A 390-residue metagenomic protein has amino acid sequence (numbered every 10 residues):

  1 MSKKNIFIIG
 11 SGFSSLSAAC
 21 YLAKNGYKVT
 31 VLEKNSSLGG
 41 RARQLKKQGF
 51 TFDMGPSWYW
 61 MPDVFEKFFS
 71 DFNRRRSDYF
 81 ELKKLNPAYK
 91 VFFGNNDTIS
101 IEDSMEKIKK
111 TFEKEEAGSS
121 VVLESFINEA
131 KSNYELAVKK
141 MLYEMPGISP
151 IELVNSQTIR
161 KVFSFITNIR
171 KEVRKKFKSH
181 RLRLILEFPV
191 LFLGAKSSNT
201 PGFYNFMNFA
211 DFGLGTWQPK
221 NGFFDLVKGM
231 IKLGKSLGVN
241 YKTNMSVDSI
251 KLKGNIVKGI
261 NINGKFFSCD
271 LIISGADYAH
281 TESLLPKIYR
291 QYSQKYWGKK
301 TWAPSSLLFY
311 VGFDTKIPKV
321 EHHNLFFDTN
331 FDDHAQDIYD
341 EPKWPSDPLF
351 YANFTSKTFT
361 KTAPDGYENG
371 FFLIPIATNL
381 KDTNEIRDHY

Functional and structural regions predicted by a protein language model:
K3-E135: N-terminal glycine-rich phosphate/pyrophosphate-binding loop and immediately adjacent elements
E81-K83, S197-S198, T360-Y367: Short glycine/proline-enriched loop/turn "hinge" motifs that connect secondary-structure elements and lie
G94-T200: Rossmann-like flavin
T158-I169, F212-K232, D382-D388: Short beta-strand to alpha-helix junction loop
T200-D211, D365-Y367, I376: Residues forming anionic-ligand binding surfaces in small-molecule and nucleic-acid pockets of primarily soluble enzymes
F206-V257: Helical element adjacent to the flavin cofactor pocket in flavoenzyme catalytic cores
D248-P364: Mid-domain catalytic core of redox enzymes that form a hydrophobic substrate pocket/lid adjacent to a catalytic redox
Y351-A352, S356-Y390: FAD-dependent oxidoreductase catalytic-site/capping-region signature
